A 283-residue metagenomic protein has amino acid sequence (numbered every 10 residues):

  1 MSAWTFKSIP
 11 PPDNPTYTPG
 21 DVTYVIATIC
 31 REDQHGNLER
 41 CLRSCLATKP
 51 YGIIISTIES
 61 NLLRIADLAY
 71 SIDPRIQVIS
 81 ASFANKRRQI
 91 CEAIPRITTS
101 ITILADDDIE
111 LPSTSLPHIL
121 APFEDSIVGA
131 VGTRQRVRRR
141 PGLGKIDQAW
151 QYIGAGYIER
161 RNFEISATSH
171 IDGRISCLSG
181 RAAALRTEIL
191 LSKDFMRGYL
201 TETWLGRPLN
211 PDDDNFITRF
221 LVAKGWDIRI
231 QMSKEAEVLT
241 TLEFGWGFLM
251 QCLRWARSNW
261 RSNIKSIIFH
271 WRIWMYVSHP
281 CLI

Functional and structural regions predicted by a protein language model:
M1-P19, T168-D172: N-terminal membrane-anchoring/stem segments of glycan-assembly enzymes
M1-S2, W271-I283: Alpha-helical bilayer-embedded segments of polytopic membrane proteins, i.e., transmembrane/intramembrane helices
S8-I9, R31-A47: Short, well-formed alpha-helical segments that are part of the catalytic scaffolds of diverse glycosyltransferases
L42-S80: Acidic donor-binding segment of Leloir-type glycosyltransferases
A81-I97: Glycine-rich, basic loop-to-helix element that forms the pyrophosphate-binding segment of sugar-nucleotide handling
T102: Short aromatic/hydrophobic "clamp" motif used to bind/position activated sugar donors
I109-A121: Acidic donor-binding/catalytic loop of UDP-sugar-dependent glycosyltransferases, especially processive GT2
F123, A130-N162, M196-V277: Catalytic donor/gating beta->alpha subdomain of glycosyltransferases that bind UDP-sugars
